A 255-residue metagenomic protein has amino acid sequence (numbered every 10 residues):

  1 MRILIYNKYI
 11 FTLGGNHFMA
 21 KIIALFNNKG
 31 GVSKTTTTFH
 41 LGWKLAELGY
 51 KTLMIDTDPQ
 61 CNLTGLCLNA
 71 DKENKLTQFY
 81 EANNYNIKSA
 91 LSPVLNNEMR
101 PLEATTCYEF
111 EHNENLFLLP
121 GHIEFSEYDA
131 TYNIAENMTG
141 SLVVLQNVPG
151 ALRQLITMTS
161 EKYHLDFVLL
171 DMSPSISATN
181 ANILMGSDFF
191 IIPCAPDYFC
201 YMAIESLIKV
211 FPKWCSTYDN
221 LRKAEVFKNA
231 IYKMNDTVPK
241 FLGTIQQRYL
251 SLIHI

Functional and structural regions predicted by a protein language model:
M1-F18: Short, Lys/Arg-enriched N-terminal segments with co-localized hydrophobic residues within the first ~10-30 amino acids
A20-P59: Walker A/P-loop phosphate-binding motif and the immediately C-terminal alpha-helix
Q60-L118, K223: Phosphate-binding loop that captures ATP/GTP phosphates
L95-C107, K213-P239: Short mixed-charge
L95-L170, I176: Cytosolic-facing regulatory segments adjacent to core modules
N180-A195: Inter-motif core of Ras-like GTPase G domains
I253-I255: Conserved small/polar residues in nucleotide/adenosyl-binding loops
